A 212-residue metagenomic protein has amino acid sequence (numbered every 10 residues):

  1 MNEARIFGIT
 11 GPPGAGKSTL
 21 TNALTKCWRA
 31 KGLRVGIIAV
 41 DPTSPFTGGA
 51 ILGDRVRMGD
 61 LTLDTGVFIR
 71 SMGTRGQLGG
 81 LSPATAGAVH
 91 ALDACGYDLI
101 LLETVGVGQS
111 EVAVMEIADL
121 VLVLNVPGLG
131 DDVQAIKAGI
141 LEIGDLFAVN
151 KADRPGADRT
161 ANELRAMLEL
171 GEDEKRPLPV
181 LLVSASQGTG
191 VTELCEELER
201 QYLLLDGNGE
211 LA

Functional and structural regions predicted by a protein language model:
M1-F7, P12-A15, L20-S110, M115-D132: Nucleotide-state-sensitive switch-loop elements of NTP-binding domains
G48-D54, A135-G139, N162, E169: Active-site-proximal loop->helix
Q109-S110, I136, G190: Short acidic active-site motifs
V114, P127-P155: Flexible active-site lid/hinge loop adjacent to a nucleotide/diphosphate and Mg2+-phosphate binding pocket
I143-G207: Canonical P-loop GTPase G-domain recognition
E210-A212: Short, intrinsically disordered, charge-balanced linker/junction segments flanking boundaries in proteins
